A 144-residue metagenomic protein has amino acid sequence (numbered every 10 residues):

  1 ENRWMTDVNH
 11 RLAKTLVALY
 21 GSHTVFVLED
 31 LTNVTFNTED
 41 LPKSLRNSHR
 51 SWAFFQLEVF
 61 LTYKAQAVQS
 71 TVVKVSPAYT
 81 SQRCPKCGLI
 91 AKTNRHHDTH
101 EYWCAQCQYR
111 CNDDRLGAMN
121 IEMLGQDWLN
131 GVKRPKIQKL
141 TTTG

Functional and structural regions predicted by a protein language model:
E1-G144: Positively charged, helix-rich recognition surfaces that bind polyanionic ligands
